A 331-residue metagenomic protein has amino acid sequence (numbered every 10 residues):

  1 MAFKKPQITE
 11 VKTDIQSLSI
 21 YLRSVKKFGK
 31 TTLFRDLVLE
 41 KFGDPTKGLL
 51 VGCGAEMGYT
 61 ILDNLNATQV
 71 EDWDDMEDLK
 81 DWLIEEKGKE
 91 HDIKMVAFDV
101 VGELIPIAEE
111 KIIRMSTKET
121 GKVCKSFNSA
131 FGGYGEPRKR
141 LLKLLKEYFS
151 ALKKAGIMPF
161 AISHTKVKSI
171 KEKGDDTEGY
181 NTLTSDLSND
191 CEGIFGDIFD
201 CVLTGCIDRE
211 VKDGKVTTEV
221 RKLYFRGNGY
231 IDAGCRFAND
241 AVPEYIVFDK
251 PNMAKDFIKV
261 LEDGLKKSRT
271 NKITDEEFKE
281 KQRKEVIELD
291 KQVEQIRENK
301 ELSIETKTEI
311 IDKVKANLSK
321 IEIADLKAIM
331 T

Functional and structural regions predicted by a protein language model:
F3-S24, F28-K30, E71, E77 (+3 more regions): Interfaces that engage single-stranded nucleic acids at replication/repair/recombination sites
E10-F98, E103-I107: Conserved P-loop
D81-E85, K146-S150, E294: Surface-exposed alpha-helical segments enriched in charged/polar residues
H91, A155, D197: Structured loop/turn residues at beta-strand edges in well-structured enzyme cores
E103-D190: P-loop NTPase motor core
P159-D240: Phosphate-binding/switch region of NTP-binding enzymes
C206-E280: Eukaryote-biased recognition of electropositive, low-complexity segments and basic polyanion/acidic-motif-binding
